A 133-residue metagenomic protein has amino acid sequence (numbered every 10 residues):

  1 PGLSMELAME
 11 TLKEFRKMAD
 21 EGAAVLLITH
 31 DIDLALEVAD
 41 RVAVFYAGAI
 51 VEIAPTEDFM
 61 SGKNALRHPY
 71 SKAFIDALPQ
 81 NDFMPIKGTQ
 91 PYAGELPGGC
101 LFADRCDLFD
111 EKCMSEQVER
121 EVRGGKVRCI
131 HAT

Functional and structural regions predicted by a protein language model:
S4: ABC-family nucleotide-binding domains
L7-N81: P-loop NTP-binding/switch modules centered on Walker-like glycine-rich loops
T56-T133: Short catalytic/signature loops enriched in Gly
